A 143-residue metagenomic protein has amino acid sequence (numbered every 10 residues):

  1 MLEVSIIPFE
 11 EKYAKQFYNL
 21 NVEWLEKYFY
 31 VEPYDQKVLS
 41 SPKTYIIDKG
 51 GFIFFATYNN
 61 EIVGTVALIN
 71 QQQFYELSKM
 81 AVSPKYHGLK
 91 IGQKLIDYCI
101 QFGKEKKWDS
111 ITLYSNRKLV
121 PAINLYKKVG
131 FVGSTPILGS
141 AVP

Functional and structural regions predicted by a protein language model:
V4, P8-K79, S83-K85, I96-Y98 (+2 more regions): Acetyl-CoA-dependent GNAT
E61, M80-D97, K106, R117-N124 (+1 more regions): Conserved glycine-rich acetyl-CoA-binding loop
G103-S115: Conserved GNAT acetyl-CoA-binding A-motif
T112-R117, I123, K127-P143: Conserved catalytic-core motifs of GNAT/GCN5-like acyltransferases
